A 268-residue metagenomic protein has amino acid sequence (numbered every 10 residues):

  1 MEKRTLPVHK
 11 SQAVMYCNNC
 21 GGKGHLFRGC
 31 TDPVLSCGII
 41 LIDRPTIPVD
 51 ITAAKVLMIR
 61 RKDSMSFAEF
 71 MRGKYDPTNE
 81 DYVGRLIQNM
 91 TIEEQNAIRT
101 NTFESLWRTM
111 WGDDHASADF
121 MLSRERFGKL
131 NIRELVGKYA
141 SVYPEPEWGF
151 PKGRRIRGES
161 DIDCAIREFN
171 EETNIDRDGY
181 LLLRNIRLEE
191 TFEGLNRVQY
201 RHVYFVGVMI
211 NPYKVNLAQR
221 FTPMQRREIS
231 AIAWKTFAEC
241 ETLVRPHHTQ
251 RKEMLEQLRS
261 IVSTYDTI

Functional and structural regions predicted by a protein language model:
M1-K10: Short, intrinsically disordered linker segments that flank or connect zinc-binding domains
V14-H25: Short Cys/His-rich zinc-binding micro-motifs
F27-T31: Cysteine-centered loop/knuckle micro-motif
C37-L41: Short beta-strand scaffold segments in enzyme catalytic cores
V56-P77, D81: Short, solvent-exposed beta-strand-terminating loops
M65, F70, K74, L86 (+1 more regions): Unchanged
